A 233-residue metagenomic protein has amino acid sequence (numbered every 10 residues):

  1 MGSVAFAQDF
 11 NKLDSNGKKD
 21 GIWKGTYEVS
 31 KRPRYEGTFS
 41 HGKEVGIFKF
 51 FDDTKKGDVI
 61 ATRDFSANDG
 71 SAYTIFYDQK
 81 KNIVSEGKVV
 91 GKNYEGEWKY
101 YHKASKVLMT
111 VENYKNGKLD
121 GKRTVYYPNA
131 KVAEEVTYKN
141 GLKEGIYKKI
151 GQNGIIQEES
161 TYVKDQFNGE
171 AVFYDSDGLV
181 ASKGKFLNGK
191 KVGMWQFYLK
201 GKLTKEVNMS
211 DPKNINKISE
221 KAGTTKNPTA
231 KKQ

Functional and structural regions predicted by a protein language model:
A5-Q233: Glycine/tyrosine- and acidic-biased, solvent-exposed loop/turn segments at the edges of beta-strands
